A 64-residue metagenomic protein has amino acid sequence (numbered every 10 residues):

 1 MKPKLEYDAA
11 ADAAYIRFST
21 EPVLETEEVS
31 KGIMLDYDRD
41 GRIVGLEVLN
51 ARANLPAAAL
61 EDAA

Functional and structural regions predicted by a protein language model:
M1-A11: Short, compositionally biased leader-like segments
A13-A51: Amphipathic, hydrophobic secondary-structure cores in small proteins
R52-A64: A short, polar/charged loop-to-alpha-helix boundary motif
